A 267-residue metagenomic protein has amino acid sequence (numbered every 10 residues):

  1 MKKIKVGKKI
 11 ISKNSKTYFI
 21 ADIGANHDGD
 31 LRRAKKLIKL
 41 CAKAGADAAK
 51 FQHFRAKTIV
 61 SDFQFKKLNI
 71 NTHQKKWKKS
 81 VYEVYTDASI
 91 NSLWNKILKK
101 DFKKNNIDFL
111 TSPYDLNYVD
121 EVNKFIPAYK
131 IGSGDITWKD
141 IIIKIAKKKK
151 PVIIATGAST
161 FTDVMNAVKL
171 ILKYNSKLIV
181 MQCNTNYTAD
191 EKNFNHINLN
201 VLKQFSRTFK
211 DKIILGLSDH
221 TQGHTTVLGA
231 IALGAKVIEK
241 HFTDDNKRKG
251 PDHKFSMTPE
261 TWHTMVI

Functional and structural regions predicted by a protein language model:
M1-I267: Catalytic cores and adjacent flexible loops of soluble metabolic enzymes that perform enolate/carbanion chemistry on
